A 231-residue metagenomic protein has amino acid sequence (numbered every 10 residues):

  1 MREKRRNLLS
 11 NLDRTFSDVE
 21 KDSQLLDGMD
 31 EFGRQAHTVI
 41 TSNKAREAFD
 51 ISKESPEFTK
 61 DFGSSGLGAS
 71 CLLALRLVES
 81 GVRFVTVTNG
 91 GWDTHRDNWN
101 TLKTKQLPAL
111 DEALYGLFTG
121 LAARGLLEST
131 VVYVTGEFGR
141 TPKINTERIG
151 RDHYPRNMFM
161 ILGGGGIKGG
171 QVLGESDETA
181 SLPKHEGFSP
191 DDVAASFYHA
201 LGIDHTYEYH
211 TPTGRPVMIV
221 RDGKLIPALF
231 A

Functional and structural regions predicted by a protein language model:
M1-A231: Ligand-binding pockets and gating/stacking loops
